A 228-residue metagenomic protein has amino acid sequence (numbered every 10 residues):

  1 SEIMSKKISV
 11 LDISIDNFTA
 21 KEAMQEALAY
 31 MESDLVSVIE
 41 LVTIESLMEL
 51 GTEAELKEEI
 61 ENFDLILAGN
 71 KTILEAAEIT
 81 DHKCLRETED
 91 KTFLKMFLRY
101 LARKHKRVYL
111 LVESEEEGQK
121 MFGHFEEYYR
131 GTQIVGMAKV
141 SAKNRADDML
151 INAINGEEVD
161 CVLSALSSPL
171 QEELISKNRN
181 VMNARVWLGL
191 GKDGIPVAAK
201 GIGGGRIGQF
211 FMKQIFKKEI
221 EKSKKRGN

Functional and structural regions predicted by a protein language model:
E2-R86: N-terminal nucleotide/polyanion-binding subdomain common to many enzyme families
I44-L47, L166-L170, D193: Short glycine-rich anion-binding loops that position phosphate/pyrophosphate groups of nucleotides and phosphorylated
L56-N62, E172-G194: A short, gly/pro- and small-residue-rich
I73-A146, A153, E157: Conserved beta-alpha
I73-E75, L170-Q171, D193-A198: Short gly/pro/ser/thr-enriched loop/turn and capping motifs at secondary-structure boundaries
V140-R145, N183-Q214: Short, flexible loop segments at boundaries between secondary-structure elements
I154, E158-S168, A184: Proline-aspartate-enriched helix->loop->beta-strand connector
Q214-N228: A charged, well-structured terminal subsegment
